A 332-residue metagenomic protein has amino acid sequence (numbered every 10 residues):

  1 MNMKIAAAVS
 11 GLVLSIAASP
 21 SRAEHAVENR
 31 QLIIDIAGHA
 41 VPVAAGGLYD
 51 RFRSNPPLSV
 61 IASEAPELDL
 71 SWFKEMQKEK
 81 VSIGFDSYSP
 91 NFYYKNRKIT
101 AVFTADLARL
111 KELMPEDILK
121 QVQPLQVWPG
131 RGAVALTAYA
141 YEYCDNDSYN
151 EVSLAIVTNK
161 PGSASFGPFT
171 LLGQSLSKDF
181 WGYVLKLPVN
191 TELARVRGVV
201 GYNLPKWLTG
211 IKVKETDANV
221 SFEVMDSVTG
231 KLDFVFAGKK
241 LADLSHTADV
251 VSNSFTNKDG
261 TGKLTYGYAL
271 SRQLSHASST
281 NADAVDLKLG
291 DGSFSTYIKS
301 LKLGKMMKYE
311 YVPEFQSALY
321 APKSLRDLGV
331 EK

Functional and structural regions predicted by a protein language model:
M1-A8: Bacterial N-terminal signal peptides that target proteins for export
V9-A17: Bacterial N-terminal signal peptides
S19-A23: Sec/Tat signal peptide C-region and signal peptidase I cleavage site
H25-F85, L187-K332: Interaction-surface and assembly-scaffold signal
G84-A133: N-terminal ordered "arm"
R131-G230: Aromatic- and glycine-enriched beta-alpha-beta binding-site module
